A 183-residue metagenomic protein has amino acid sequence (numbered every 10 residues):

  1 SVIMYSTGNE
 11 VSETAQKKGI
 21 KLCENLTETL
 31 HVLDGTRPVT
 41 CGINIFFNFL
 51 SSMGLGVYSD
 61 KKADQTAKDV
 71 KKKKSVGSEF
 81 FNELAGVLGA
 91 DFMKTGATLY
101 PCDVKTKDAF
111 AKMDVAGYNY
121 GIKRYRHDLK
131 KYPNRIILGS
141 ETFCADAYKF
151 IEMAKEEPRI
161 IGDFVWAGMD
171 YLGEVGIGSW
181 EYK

Functional and structural regions predicted by a protein language model:
S1-K183: Extended substrate-binding grooves/exosites of carbohydrate-active enzymes
